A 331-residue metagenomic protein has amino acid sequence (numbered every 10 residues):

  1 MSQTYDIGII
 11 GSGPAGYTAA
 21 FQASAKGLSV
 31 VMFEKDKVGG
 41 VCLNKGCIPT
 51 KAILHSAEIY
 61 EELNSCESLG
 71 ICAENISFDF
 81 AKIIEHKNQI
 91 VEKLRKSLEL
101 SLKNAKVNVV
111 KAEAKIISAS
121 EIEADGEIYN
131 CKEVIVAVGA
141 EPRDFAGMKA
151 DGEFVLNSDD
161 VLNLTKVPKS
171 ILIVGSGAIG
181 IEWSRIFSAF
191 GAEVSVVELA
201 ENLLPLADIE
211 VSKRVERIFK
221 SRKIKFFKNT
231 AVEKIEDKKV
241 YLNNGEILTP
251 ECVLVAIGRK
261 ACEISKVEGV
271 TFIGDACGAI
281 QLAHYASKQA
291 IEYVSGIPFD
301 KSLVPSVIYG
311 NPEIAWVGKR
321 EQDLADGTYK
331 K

Functional and structural regions predicted by a protein language model:
S2-G13, V167-V174: Beta1/beta-strand and adjacent pyrophosphate-binding region of the FAD-binding site in flavoprotein oxidoreductases
S2-Y5, F21-L28, F33-V167, A200-L204 (+5 more regions): Glycine-rich flavin
Y5-M32, I181-A189: N-terminal Rossmann-like FAD-binding beta1-loop-alpha1 element of flavoenzymes
G11-P14, K35-D36, V174-G177, D275: Glycine-rich Rossmann-fold phosphate-binding loop(s) that bind the pyrophosphate of adenine dinucleotide cofactors
C131-E133, A137-R143, P250-C262, A276: Glycine-/small-residue-rich beta->alpha transition segments that form the dinucleotide
F154, K266-I280: Short FAD-binding loop at a beta-strand-to-alpha-helix junction that anchors the flavin cofactor in diverse
T165-A207: Rossmann-like NAD(P)H-binding beta-loop-alpha module
A315-K331: Structured beta-strand/loop patches that form or line metal/cofactor-binding pockets in enzymes
